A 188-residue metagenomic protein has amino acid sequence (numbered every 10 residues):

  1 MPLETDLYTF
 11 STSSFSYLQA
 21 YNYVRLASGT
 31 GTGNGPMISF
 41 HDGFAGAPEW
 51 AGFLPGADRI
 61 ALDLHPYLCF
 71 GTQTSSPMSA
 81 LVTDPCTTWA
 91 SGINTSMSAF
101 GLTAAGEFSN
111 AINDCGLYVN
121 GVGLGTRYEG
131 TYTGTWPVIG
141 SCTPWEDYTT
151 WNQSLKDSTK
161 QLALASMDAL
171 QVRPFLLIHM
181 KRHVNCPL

Functional and structural regions predicted by a protein language model:
E4-K160: Extracellular glycoside hydrolase catalytic/binding regions
Y118-G134, S166-L188: C-terminal/domain-terminus segments
Q161-A165: Metal-dependent phosphoesterase/phosphodiesterase active-site architecture
